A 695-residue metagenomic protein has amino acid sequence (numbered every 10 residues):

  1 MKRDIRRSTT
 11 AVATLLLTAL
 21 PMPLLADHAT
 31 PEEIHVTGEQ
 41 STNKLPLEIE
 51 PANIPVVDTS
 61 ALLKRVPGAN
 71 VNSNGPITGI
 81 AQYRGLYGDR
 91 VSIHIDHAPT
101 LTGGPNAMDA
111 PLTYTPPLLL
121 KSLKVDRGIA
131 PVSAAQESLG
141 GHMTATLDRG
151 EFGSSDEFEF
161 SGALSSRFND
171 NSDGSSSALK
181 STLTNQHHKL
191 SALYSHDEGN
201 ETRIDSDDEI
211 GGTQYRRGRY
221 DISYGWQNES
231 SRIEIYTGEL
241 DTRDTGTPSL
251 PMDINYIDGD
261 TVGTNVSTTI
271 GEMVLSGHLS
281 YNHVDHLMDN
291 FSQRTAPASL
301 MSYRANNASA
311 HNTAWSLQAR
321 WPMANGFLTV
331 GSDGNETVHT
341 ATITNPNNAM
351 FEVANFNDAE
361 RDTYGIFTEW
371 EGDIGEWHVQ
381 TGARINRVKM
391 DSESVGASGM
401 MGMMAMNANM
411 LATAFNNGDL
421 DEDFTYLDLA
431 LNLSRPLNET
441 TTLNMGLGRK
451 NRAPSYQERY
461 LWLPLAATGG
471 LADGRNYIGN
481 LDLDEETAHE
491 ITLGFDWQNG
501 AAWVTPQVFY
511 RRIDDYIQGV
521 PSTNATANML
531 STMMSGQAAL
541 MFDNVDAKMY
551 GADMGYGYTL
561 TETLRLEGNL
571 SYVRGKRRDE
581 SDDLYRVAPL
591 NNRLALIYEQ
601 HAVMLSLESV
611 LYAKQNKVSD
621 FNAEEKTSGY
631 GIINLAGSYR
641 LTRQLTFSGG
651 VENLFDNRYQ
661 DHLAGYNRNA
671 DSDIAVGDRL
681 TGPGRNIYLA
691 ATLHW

Functional and structural regions predicted by a protein language model:
V57-L62, G79-Q82, H94, A110-T115 (+3 more regions): N-terminal periplasmic accessory domains that precede and gate Gram-negative outer-membrane beta-barrel machines
P99-G128: Short acidic/polar hinge/loop motifs at secondary-structure boundaries that mediate gating or recognition
T144, R149-F152, F158-G162, S172 (+2 more regions): Periplasmic-side early beta-strands and strand-to-turn transitions of outer-membrane beta-barrels
G199-E201, D205-D207, G211-R217, S230-L275 (+3 more regions): Flexible loop and strand-edge segments within Gram-negative outer membrane beta-barrel domains
D221, N306-Q318, T363-F367, I478-D484 (+5 more regions): Outer membrane beta-barrel strand-and-loop segments of large Gram-negative receptors, especially TonB-dependent
D241, D285, V338-N345, K389-T413 (+5 more regions): Surface-exposed extracellular loop regions of Gram-negative outer-membrane beta-barrel proteins, predominantly
A324-G326, D373-V379, R387-V388, V504-T505 (+5 more regions): Gram-negative outer-membrane beta-barrel transporters
R452, D514, A613-K617, S638-W695: C-terminal beta-signal and adjacent terminal beta-strands/loops of Gram-negative outer-membrane beta-barrel proteins
